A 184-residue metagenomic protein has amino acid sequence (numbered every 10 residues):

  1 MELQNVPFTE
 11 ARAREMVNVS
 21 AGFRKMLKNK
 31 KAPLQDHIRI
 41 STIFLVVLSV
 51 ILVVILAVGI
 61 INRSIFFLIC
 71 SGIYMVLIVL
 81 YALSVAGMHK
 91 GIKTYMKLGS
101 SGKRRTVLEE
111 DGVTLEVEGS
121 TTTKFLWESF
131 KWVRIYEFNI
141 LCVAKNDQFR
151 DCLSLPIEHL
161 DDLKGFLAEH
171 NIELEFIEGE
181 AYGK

Functional and structural regions predicted by a protein language model:
M1-I51, I55: N-terminal membrane-targeting/pre-transmembrane regions
M1-V6, K124-F125, L153-I157: Generic detection of short hydrophobic beta-strand segments and adjacent strand-loop junctions
F23-M26, V113-E118, T122, I157-L160: Mature, Sec-exported extracytoplasmic domains of Gram-positive
L34-S100: Alpha-helical transmembrane spans
A82-K124: Conserved beta-hairpin
V107-E109, E116-E118, Y136, P156 (+1 more regions): A structural detector for beta-sheet-dominated domains
V113-T114, T123-N139: Phosphoinositide-dependent membrane-docking surfaces
N139-K184: A membrane-cytosol interface segment of integral membrane proteins
